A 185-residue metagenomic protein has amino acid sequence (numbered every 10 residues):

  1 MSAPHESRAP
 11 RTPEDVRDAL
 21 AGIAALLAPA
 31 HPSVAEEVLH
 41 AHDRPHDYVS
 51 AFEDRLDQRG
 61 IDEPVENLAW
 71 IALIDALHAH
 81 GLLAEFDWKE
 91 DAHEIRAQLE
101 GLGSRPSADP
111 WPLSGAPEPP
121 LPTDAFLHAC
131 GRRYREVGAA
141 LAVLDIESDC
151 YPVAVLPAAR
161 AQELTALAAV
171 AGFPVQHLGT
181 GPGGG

Functional and structural regions predicted by a protein language model:
M1-G185: Contiguous interface-forming segments/domains that mediate binding rather than catalysis
